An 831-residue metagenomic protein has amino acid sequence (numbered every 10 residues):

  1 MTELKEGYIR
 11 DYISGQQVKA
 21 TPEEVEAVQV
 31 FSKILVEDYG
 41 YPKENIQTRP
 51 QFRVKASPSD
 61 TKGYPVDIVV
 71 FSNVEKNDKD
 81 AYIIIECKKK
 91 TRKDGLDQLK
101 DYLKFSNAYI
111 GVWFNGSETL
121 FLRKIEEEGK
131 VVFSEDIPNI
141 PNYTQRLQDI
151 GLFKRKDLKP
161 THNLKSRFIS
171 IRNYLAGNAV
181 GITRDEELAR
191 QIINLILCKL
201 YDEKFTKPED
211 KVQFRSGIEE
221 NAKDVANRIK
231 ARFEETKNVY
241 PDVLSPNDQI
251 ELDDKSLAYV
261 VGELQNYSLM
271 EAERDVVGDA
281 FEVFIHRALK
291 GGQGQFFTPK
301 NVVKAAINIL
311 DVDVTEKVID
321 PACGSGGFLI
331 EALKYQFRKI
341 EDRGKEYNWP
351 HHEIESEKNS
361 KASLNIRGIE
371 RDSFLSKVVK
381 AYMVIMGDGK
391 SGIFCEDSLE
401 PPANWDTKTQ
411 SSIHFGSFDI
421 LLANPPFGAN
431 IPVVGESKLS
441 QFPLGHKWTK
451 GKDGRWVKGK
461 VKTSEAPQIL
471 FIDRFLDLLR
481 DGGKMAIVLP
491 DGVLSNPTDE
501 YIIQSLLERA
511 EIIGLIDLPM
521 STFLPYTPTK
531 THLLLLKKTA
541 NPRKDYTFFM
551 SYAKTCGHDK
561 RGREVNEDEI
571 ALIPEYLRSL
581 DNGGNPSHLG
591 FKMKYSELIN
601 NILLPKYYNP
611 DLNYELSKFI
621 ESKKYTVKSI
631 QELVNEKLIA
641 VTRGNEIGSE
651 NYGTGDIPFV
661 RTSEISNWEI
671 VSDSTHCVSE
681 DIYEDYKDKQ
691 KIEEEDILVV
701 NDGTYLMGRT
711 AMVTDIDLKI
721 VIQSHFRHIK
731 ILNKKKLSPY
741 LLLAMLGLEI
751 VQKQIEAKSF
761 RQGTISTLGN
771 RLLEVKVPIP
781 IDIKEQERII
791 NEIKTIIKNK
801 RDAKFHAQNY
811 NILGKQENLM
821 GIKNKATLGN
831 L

Functional and structural regions predicted by a protein language model:
M1-I110, S117-K154: A short, conserved, highly charged catalytic patch centered on acidic carboxylates
T183, I193-R287: Long recognition/docking surfaces used for binding and targeting
F296-A423, G428-P432, P490-G492, I502-I503 (+1 more regions): Conserved S-adenosyl-L-methionine
S373, W456-T522, T527-L536: Conserved Class I SAM-dependent methyltransferase catalytic core
L534, K719-R727, F760-E787: A short glycine-rich beta-alpha junction/loop motif
L577-E646, P778-L831: Non-catalytic DNA-recognition/assembly elements of restriction-modification systems
Q631-G648, E664-E694: Sequence-specific dsDNA recognition surfaces
R661, D688-Q690, E694-G747: A short beta-sheet element
